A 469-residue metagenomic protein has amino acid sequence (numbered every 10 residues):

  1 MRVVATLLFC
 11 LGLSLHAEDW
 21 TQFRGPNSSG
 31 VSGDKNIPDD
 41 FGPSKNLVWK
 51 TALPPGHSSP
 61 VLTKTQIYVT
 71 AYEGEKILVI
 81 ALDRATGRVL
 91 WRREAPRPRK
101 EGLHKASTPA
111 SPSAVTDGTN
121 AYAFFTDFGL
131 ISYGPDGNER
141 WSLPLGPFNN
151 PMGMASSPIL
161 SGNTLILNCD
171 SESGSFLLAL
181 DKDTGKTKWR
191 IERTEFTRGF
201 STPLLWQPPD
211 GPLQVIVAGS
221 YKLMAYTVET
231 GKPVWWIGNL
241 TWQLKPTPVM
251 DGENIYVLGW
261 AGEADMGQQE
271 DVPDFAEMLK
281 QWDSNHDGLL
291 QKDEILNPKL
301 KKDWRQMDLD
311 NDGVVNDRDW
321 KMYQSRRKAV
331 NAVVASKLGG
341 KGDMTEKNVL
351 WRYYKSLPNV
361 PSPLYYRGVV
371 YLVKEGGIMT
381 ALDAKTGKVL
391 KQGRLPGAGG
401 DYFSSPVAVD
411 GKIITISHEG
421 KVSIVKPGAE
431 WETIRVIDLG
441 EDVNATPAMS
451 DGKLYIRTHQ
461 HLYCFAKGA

Functional and structural regions predicted by a protein language model:
V4-S14: Bacterial N-terminal signal peptides
A17-A469: Noncatalytic, solvent-exposed loop/strand surfaces of beta-propeller-type extracellular/periplasmic domains
